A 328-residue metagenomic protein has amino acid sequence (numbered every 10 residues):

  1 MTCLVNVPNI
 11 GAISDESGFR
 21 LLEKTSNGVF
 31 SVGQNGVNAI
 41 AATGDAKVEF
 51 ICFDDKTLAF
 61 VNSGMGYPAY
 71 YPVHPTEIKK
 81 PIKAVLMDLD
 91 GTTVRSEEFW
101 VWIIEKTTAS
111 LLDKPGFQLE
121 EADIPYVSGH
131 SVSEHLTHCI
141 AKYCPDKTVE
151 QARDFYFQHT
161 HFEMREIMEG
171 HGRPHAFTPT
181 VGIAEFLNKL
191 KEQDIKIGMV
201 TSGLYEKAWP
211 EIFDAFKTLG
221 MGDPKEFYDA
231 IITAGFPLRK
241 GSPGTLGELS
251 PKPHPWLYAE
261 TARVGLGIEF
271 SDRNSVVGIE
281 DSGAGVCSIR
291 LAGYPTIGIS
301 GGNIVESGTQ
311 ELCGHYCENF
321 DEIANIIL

Functional and structural regions predicted by a protein language model:
M1-K83, N188, Y205-E206, P210-L328: Asp-based, Mg2+/Mn2+-dependent phosphohydrolase catalytic module
K56-G64, P68-A122: Active-site neighborhood of HAD-like aspartate-dependent phosphohydrolases
P81, L86, E166-F213: Short, acidic loop-to-helix structural element flanking the phosphoryl-transfer center in phosphate-processing enzymes
L112-Y126, P145-T160, G220-Y228, I268-S275: Short, surface-exposed acidic
Y126-G172, V181, E185, K189: A metal-dependent, Asp-based hydrolase signature
V127, S131, T178-G182, G203-L204 (+2 more regions): Short beta->alpha linker loops
